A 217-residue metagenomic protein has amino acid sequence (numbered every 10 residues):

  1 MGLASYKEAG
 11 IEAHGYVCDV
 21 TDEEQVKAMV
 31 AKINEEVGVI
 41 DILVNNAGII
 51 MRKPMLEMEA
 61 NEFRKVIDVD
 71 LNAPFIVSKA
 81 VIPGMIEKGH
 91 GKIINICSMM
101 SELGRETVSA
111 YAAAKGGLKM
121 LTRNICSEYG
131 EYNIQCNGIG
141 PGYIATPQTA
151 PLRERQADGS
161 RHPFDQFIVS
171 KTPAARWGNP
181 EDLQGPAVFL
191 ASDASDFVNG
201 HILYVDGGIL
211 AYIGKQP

Functional and structural regions predicted by a protein language model:
P54-M55, E62-I67, I168: Substrate-binding pocket helix/loop in short-chain dehydrogenase/reductase
M55-L56, L103-S109, E131-Y132, A175 (+1 more regions): Active-site loop immediately N-terminal to the catalytic Tyr-X3-Lys motif of short-chain dehydrogenase/reductase
S78, A114, T122: Active-site helix of classical SDR
P83, S127-E131, D196: Alpha-helical segment proximal to the catalytic Tyr-Lys
S98: Residue(s) in the substrate-gating loop at a strand-loop-helix junction that position the organic substrate next
L103, V188, N199-P217: Short C-terminal tail/terminal secondary-structure segment of NAD(P)H-dependent dehydrogenase/reductase domains
G138, R161-A194, V198, G207: C-terminal helical subdomain
